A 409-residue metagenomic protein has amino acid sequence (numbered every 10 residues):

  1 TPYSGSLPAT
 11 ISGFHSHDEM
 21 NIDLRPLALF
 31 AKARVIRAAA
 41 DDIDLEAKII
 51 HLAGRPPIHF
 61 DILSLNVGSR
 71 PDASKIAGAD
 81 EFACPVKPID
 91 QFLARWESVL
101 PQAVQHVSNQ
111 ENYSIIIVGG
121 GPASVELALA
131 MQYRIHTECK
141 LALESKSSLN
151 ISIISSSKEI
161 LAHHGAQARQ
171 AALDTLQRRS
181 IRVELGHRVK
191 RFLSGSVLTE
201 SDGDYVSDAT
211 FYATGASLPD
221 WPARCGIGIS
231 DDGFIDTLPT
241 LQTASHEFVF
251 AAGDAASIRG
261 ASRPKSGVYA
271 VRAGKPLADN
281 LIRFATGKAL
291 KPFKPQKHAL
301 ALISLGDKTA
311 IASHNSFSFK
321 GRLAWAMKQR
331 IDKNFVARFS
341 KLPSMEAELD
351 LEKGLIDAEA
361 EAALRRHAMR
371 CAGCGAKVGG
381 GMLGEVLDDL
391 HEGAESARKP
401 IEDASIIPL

Functional and structural regions predicted by a protein language model:
T1-R34, V125-H164: Beta1-alpha1 glycine-rich phosphate/pyrophosphate-binding loop at the start of Rossmann-like nucleotide-binding domains
A33-I116, F211: FAD-binding core/adjacent interface of flavoenzyme oxidoreductases
V35-D42, Y133-P239: A Rossmann-like FAD-binding core segment of flavoenzymes
E81-E111, S196-L198, D204-R272, D279 (+1 more regions): FAD-site-proximal beta/loop scaffold in flavoenzymes
W96-S147: Rossmann-like NAD(P)H-binding beta-loop-alpha module
A255-G306: A conserved FAD-binding loop/helix module that cradles the flavin
D307-A362: C-terminal auxiliary extensions adjacent to catalytic cores
A360-L409: N-terminal glycine-rich phosphate/pyrophosphate-binding loops that anchor nucleotide-derived ligands and cofactors
